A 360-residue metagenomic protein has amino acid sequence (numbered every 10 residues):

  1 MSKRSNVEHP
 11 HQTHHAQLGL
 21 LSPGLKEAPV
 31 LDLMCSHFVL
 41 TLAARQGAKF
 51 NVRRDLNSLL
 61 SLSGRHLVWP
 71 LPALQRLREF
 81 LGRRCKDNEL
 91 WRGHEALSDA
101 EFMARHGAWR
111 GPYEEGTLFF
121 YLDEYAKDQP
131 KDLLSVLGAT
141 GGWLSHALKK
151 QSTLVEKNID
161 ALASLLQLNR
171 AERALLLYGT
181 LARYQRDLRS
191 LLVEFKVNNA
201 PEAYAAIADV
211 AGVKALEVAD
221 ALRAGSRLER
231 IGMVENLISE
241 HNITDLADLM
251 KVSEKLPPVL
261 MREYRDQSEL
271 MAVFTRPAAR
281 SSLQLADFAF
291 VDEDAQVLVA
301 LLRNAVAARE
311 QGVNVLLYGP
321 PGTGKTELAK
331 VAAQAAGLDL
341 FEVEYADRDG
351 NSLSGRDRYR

Functional and structural regions predicted by a protein language model:
M1-P320, L328-R360: Intrinsically disordered, low-complexity N-terminal extensions of AAA+/P-loop NTPases that precede the structured
K325: Conserved lysine of the Walker
